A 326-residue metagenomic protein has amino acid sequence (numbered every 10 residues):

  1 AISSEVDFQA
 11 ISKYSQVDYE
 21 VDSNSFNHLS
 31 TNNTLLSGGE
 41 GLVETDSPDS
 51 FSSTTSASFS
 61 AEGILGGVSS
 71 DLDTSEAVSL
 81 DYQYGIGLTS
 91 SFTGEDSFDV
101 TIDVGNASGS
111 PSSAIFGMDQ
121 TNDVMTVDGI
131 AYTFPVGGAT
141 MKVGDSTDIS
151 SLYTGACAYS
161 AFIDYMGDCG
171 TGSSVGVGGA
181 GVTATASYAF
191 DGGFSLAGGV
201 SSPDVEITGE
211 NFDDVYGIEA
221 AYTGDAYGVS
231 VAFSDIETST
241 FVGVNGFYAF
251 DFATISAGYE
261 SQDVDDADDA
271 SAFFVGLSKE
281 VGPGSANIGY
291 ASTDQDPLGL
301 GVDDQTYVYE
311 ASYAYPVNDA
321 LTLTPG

Functional and structural regions predicted by a protein language model:
A1-D148, D164-V205, F212-Y216, A221-D225 (+3 more regions): Beta-barrel outer-membrane channel/assembly domains of diderm bacteria
S150-L152: Short catalytic/ligand-binding loop motif for oxyanion handling, primarily in non-cytosolic enzymes, centered on
A158-F162: Flexible, surface-exposed loop regions and adjacent strand-edge segments of Gram-negative outer-membrane beta-barrel
